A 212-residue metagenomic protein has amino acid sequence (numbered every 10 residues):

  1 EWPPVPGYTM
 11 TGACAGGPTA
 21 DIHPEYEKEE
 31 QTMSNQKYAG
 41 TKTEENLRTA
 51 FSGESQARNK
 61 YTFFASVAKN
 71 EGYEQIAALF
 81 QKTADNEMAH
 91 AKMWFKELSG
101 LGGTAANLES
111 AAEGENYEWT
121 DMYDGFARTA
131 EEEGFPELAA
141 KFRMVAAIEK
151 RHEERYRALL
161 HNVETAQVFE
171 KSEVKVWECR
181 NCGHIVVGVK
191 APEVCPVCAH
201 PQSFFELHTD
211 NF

Functional and structural regions predicted by a protein language model:
E1, T9, P18-T32: Short, Lys/Arg-enriched N-terminal segments with co-localized hydrophobic residues within the first ~10-30 amino acids
E29, M33-F212: Non-heme di-metal
